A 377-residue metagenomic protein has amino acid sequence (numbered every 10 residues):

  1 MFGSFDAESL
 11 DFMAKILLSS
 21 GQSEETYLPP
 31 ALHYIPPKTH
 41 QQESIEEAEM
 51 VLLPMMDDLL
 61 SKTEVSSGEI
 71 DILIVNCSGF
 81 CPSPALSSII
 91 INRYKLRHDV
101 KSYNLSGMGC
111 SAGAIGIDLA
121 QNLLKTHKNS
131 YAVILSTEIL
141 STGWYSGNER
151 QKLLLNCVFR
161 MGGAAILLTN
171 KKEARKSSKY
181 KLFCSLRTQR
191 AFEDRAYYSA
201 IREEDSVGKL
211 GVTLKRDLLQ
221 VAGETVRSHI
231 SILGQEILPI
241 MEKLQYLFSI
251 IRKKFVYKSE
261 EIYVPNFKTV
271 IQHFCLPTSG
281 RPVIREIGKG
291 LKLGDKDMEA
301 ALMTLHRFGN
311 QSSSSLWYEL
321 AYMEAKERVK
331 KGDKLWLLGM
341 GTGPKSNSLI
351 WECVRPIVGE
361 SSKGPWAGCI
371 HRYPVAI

Functional and structural regions predicted by a protein language model:
L10-A14, L18-S20, E24, P30-A31 (+4 more regions): Hydrophobic pocket-lining "lid/loop/helix" segments that shape and contact the acyl-thioester
S20-Y27, A31, E46, C77-Y131 (+2 more regions): Conserved catalytic cysteine-centered active-site region of acyl-thioester-dependent Claisen-condensing enzymes
L52-K62, I72, G79-F80, S87-N92: Folded extracytoplasmic luminal domains of secretory or organellar precursors
G68-I70, H98-K101, H127-A132, L153-L154 (+5 more regions): Short coil/turn connectors at secondary-structure junctions
D71-S78, N104, F274-C275, L337: Short glycine-rich or small-residue beta-strand-to-loop segments that form or flank ligand, phosphate, metal/Fe-S
N76, S106, V133-E138, L168 (+1 more regions): Short beta-strand segments
P84-S88, I115-D118, G143-E149, L153 (+2 more regions): Short acidic, glycine/serine/threonine-rich loops at helix termini
E319-L338, S346-W366: Catalytic phosphate/nucleotide-handling subdomain of diverse soluble enzymes
